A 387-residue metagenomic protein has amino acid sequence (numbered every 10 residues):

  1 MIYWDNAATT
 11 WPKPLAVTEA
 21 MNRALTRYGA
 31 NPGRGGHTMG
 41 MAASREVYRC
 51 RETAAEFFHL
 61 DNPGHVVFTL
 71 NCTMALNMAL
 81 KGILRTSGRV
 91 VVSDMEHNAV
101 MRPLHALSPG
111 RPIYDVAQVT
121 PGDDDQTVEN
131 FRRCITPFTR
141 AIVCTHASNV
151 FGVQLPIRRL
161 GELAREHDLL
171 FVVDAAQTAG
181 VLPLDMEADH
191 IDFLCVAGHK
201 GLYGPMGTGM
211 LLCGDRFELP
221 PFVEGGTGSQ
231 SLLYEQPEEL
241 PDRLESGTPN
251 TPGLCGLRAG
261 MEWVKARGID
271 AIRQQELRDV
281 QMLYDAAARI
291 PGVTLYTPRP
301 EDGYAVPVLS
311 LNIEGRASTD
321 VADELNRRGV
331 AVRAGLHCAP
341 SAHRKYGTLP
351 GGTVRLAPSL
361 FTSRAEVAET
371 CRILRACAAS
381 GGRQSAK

Functional and structural regions predicted by a protein language model:
M1-K387: Pyridoxal 5′-phosphate
